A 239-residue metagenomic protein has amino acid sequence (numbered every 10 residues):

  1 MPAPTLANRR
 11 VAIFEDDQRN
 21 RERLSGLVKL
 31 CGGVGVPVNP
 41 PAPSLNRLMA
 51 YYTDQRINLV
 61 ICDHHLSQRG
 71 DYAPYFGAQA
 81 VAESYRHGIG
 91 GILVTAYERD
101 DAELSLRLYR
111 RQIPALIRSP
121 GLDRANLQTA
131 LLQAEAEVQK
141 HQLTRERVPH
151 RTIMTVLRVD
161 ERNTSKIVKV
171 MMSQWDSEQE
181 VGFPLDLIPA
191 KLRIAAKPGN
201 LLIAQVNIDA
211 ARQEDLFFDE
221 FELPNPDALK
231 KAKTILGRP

Functional and structural regions predicted by a protein language model:
P2, L6-R19, L24-V28, V60: Conserved acidic segment of CheY-like receiver
D16, V38-P41, I92-E161, I167-D176: Output/docking surface of receiver
S25, A78-A82, S105-L106: Short amphipathic alpha-helical segments and helix-helix/interface helices
G33-T53: A short, well-structured beta->alpha microelement
L45-N46, L59-Y85, A96: Conserved phosphotransfer microenvironments
N58-L59, P114: Conserved acidic residues
R86-G90: A short helix->loop->beta-strand "cap" motif at the edges of active sites that frequently abuts
E135-P239: C-terminal output/effector regions of signal-responsive regulators
